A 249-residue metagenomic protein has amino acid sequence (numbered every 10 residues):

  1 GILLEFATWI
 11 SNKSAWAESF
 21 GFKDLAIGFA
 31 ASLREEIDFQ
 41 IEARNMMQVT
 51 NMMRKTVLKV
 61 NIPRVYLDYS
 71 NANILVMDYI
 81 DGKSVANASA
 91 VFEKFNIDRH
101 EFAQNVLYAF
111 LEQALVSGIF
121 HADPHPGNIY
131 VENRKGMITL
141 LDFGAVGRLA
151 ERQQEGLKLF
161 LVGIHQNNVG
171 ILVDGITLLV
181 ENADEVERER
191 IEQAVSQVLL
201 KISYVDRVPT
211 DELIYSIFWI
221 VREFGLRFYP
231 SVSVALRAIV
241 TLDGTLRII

Functional and structural regions predicted by a protein language model:
G1-I249: Conserved catalytic cores of large enzyme domains
